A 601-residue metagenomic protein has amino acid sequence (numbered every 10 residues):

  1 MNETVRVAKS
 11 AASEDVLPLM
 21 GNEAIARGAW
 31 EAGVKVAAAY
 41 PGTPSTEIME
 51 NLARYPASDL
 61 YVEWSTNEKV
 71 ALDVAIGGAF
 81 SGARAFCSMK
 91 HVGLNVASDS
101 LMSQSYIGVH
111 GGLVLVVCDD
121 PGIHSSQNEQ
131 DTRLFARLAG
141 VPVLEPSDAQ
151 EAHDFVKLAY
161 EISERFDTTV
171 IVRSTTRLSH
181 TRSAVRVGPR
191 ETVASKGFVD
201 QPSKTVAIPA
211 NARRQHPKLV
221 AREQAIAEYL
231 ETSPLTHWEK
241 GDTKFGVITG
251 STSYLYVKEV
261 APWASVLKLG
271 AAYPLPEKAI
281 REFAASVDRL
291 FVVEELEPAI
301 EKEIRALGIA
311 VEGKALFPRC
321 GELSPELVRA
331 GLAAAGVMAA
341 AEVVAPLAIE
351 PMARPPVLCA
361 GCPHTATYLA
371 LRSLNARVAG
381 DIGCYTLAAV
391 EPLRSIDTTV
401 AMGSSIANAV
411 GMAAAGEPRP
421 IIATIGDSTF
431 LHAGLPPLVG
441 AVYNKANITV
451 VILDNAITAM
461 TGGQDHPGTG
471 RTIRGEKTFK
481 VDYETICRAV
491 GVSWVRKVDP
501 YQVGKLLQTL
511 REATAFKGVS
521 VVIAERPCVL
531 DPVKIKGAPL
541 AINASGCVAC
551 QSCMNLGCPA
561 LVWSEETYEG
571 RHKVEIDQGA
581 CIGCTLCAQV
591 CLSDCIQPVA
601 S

Functional and structural regions predicted by a protein language model:
M1-A149, K240-G241, W263-V266, A306-R419: Thiamine diphosphate
N2-N22, A26, P146, Q150-L358 (+5 more regions): Flexible, low-complexity linker and terminal segments
I48-N51, V74-I76, A97-L101, I123-Q130 (+15 more regions): Short acidic, glycine/serine/threonine-rich loops at helix termini
A57-T66, I107-C118, D200-K204, Y443-A456 (+2 more regions): A glycine-rich helix N-cap at a beta->alpha junction
D59-L60, C118-G122, A139-L144, E312-L316 (+5 more regions): Short beta-alpha connecting loops at secondary-structure transitions that line or flank enzyme active sites
D120-T169, T175, V206, A210-R213 (+3 more regions): Conserved thiamine diphosphate
S125, A389-I523, V533-I535: Thiamine diphosphate
